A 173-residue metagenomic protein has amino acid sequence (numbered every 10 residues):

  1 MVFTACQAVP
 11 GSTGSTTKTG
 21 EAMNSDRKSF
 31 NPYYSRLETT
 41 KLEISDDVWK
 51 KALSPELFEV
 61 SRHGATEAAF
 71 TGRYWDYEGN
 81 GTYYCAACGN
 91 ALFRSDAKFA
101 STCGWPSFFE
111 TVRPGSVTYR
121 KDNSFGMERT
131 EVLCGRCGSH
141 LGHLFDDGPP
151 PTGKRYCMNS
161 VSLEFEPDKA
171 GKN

Functional and structural regions predicted by a protein language model:
M1, S12-S15: N-terminal amphipathic/basic-hydrophobic helices that include classical n-h-c signal peptides and signal-anchor
F3-A5: C-terminal motif of bacterial Sec signal peptides marking the signal peptidase cleavage site
Q7-P10: Bacterial signal peptide processing site
S15-L42: N-terminal low-complexity, Pro/Thr/Ser-rich intrinsically disordered segments that act as propeptides or flexible
K28, T40-K41, D46, K50-Y84 (+1 more regions): A short Gly-Trp-Pro
